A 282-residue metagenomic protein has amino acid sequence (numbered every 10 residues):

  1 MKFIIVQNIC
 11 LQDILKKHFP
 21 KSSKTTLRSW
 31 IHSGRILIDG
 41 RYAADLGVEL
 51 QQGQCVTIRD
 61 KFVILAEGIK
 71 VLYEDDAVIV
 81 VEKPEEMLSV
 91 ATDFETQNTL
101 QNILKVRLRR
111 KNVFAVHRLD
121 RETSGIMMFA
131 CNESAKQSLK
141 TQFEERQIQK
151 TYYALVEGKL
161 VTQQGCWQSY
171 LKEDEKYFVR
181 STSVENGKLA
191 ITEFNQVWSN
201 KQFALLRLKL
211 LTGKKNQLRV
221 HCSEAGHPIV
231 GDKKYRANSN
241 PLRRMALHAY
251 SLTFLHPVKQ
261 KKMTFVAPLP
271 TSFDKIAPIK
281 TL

Functional and structural regions predicted by a protein language model:
M1-L282: RNA pseudouridine synthases
